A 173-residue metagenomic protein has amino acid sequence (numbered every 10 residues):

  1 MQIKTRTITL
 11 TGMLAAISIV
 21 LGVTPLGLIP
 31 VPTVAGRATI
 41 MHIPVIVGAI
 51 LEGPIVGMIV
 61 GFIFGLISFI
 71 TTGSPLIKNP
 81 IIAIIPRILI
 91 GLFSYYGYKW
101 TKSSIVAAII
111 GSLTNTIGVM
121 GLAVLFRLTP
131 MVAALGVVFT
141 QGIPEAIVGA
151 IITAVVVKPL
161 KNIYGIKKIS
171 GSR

Functional and structural regions predicted by a protein language model:
M1-A15, A133-R173: Alpha-helical transmembrane segments and their cytosolic interface
M1-I50, I55-V56: Hydrophobic transmembrane alpha-helices
Q2-I3, T9-A15, V20, V60 (+1 more regions): Short helix-perturbing small/polar motifs within transmembrane alpha-helices
I19, V23, F69-G73, Y96 (+4 more regions): Membrane-embedded alpha-helical segments of multi-pass transporters/permeases
I19, V23-T24, P54, M58 (+7 more regions): Hydrophobic positions within alpha-helical transmembrane segments of bacterial inner-membrane proteins
L21-I40, F62-Y96, S104, L128 (+1 more regions): Interfacial aromatic-anchored transmembrane helix boundaries in multi-pass membrane proteins
P44-G48, M120-F126: Generic transmembrane alpha-helix signature in multi-pass membrane proteins, especially transporters/channels
A49, G91-K99, T153, V157 (+1 more regions): Hydrophobic transmembrane alpha-helices
